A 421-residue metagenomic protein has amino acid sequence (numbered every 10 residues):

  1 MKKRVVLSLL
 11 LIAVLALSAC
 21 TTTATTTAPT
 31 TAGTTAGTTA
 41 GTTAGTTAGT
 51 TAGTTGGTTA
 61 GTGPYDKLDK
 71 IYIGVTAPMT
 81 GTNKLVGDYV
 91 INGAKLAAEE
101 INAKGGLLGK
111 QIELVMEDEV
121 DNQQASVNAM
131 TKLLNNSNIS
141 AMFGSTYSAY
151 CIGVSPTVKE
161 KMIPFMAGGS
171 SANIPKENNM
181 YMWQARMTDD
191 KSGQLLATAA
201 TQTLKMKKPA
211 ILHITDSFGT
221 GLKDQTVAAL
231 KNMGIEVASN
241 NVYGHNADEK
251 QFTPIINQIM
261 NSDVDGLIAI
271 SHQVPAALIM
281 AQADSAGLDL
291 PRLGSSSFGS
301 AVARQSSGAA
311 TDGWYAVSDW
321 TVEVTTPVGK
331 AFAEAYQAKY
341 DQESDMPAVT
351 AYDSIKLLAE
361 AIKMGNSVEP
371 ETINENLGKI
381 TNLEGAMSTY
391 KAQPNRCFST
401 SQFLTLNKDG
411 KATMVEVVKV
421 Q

Functional and structural regions predicted by a protein language model:
L10-S18: Bacterial N-terminal signal peptides
S18-A32: Bacterial lipoprotein signal-peptidase II cleavage site
G61-K67, I71-G93, E117-Q123, T146-Y147 (+4 more regions): Extracytoplasmic "Venus flytrap"
D66, K70, N92-L114, K231-I235: Signal peptide-proximal N-terminal region of secreted/periplasmic/extracellular or secretory-lumen proteins
L85-N92, L107-K176, Y243-F252, H272-A277 (+1 more regions): Beta-alpha junction/loop-to-helix N-cap segments that form part of ligand/metal-binding clefts
N128, A172-I174, M180-A286, E323-A331 (+1 more regions): Extracellular/periplasmic Venus flytrap/periplasmic-binding protein
M280-Y352, L406, A412-V420: Extracellular/periplasmic periplasmic-binding protein-like sensory domains
A338-A348, A359-A412: Segments of small-molecule ligand-sensing domains
